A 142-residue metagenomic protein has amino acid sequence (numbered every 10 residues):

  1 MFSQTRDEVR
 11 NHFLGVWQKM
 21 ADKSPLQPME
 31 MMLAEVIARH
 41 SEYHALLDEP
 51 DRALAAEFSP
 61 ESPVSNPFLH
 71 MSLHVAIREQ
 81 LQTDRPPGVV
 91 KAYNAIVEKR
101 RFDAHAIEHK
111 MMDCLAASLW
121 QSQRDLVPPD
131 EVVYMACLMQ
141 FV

Functional and structural regions predicted by a protein language model:
F2-S65: Core of compact, soluble alpha-helical bundle domains
T5, S65-L69, D103-E108: Secondary-structure capping and boundary motifs in well-ordered enzyme cores
F13, L33, I37, H74-I77 (+3 more regions): Short alpha-helical scaffolding segments that buttress acidic/His motifs in well-ordered protein cores
G15, K19-D22, E79-T83, A95-F102 (+1 more regions): General structural signal for alpha-helix termini and helix-helix connectors
Q27, A45, P87, H105-H109 (+1 more regions): Short, solvent-exposed positions on alpha-helices
Y43-K99: Heme-based O2/NO sensor domains and their adjacent alpha-helical segments, primarily globin folds but also including
A92-M135: Long, amphipathic alpha-helical coupling/dimerization segments that relay conformational signals between
Q140-F141: Alpha-helical scaffold/interaction cores of sigma-54-like transcription cofactors and many family A DNA polymerases
